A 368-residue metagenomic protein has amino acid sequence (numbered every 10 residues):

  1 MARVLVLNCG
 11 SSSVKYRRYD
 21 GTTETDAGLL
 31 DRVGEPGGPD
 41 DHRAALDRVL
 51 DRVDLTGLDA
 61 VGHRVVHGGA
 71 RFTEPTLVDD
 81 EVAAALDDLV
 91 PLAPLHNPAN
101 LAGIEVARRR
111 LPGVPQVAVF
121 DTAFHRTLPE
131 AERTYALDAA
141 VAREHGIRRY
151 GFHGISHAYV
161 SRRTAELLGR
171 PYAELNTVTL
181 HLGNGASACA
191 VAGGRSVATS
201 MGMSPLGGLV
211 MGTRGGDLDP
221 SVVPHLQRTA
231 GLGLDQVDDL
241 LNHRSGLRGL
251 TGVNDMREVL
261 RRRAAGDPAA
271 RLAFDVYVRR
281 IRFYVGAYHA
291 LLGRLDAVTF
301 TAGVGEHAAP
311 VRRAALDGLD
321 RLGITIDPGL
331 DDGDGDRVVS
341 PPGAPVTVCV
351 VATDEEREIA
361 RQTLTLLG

Functional and structural regions predicted by a protein language model:
V4-D40, G202: Short glycine-rich, Thr/Ser-proximal phosphate-binding strand/loop in the N-terminal lobe of ATP-dependent enzymes
V4-V6, A60-G62, V117, T177-H181: Short glycine-aspartate micro-motif
C9-G10, H63-G68, L182-N184, V298-H307: Glycine-rich beta-strand-to-loop/alpha-helix junction loops that act as flexible
V53-H96, P115-V117, A123-Y135: Short beta-strand-loop/turn "lid" adjacent to the catalytic site in phosphate-handling enzymes
T127-Q227: Glycine-rich phosphate-binding loop of actin/hexokinase-like ATP-binding domains
V191-A192, A198-G233, D239, A302-G333: Catalytic phosphate/nucleotide-handling subdomain of diverse soluble enzymes
T229-A273: A mobile "lid/hinge" subdomain adjacent to the ATP/sugar-phosphate binding pocket shared across diverse ATP-dependent
R271, D275-D296, G305-G368: Internal helix-turn-beta structural module
